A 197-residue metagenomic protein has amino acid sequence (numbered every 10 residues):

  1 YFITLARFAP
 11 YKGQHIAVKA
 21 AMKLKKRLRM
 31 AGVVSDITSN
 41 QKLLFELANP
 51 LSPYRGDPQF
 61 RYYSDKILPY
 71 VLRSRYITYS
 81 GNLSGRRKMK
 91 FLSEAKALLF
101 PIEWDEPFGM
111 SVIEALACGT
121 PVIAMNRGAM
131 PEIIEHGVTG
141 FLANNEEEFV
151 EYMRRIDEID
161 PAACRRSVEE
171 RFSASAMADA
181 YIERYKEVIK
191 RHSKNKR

Functional and structural regions predicted by a protein language model:
Y1-S35: Conserved donor-binding/catalytic core segment of Leloir-type glycosyltransferases
G32, Q41-R86: Nucleotide-activated donor-binding/catalytic signature segment of Leloir-type glycosyltransferases, i.e., the conserved
M89, V112-A117, P131-E132, V138: Short alpha-helical segment that forms part of, or immediately flanks, the ligand-binding pocket in carbohydrate-active
K90-A95, Y181: Short alpha-helical donor nucleotide-sugar binding micro-motif in glycosyltransferases
S93-P107, T120: Acidic donor-binding loop of glycosyltransferase active sites
P121-A124, I134: Short hydrophobic beta-strand element within catalytic cores of glycosyltransferases and related nucleotide-activated
P131-E158: Change "using UDP/GDP/dTDP sugars" to "using nucleotide sugars
R155-E183, E187: A short, well-ordered alpha-helix in the C-terminal region of glycosyltransferases
